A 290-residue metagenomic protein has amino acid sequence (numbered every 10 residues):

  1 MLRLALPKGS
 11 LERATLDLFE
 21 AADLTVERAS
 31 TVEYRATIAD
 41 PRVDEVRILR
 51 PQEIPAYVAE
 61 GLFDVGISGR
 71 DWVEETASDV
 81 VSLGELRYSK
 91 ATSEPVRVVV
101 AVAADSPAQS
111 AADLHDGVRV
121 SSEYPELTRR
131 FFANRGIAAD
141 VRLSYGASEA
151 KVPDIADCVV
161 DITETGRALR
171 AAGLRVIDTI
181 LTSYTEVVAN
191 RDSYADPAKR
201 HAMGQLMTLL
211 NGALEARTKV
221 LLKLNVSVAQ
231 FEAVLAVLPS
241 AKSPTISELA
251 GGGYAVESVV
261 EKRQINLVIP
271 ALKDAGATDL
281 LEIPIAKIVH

Functional and structural regions predicted by a protein language model:
M1-V43, S68-E94, D105-H290: Small-molecule-sensing regulatory modules
V43-D64: Short, structured active-site "lid" loops
V96-V99: Conserved, typically small/hydrophobic "pivot" residues
V102: Acidic, glycine- and histidine-enriched catalytic cores of nucleic acid- and nucleotide-handling enzymes, centered on
